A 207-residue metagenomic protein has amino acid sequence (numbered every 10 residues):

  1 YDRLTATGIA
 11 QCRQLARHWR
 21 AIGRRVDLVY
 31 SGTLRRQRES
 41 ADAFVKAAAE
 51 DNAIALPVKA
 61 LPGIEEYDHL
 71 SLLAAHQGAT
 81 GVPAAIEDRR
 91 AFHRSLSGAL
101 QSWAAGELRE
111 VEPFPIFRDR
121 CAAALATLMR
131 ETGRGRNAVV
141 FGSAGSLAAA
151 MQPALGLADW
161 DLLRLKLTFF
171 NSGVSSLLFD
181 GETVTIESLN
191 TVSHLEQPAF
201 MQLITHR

Functional and structural regions predicted by a protein language model:
Y1-R17, R207: Short catalytic helix/loop segments, enriched in acidic residues and glycine and frequently bearing histidine
Y1-T7, L34, L108-I116: Active-site metal-coordination segments of metallo-dependent hydrolases
A16-R94: Phosphate-coordination/substrate-recognition cap region in phosphate-metabolizing enzymes
I22-R25, L128-G135: Glycine-rich phosphate-binding loop signature in dinucleotide/nucleotide-binding domains
Y30, R136-G142: Beta-strand elements within well-structured catalytic alpha/beta cores of enzymes that handle phosphate/sulfate esters
K59, Y67-D88, R134-N137, Q152-R207: Acidic, low-complexity terminal tails and accessory targeting/binding regions of phosphate-metabolizing enzymes
A84-I116: Short glycine/proline- and acidic residue-enriched helix-loop micro-motifs that form flexible lids or anion-recognition
A144-A148, D180: GST superfamily/GST-like fold recognition
